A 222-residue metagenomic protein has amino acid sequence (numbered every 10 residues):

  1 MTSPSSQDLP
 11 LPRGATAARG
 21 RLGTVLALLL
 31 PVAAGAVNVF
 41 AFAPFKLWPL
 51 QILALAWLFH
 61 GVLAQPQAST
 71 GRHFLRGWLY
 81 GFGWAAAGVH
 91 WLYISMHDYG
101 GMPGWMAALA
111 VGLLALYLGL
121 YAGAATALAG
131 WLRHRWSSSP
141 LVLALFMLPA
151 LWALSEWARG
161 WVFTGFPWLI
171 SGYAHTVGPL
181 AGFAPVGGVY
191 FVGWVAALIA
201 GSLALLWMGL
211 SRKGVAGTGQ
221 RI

Functional and structural regions predicted by a protein language model:
T2-I222: Membrane-embedded alpha-helical bundles of multi-pass enzymes that act on lipidic or dolichyl-linked glycan substrates
